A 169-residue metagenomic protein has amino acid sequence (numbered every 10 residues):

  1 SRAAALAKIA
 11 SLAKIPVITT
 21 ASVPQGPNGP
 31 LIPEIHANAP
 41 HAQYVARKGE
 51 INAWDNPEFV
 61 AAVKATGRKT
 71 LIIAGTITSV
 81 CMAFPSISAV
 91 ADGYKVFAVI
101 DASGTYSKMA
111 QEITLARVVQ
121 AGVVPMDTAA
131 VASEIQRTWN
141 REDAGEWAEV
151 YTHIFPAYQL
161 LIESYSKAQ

Functional and structural regions predicted by a protein language model:
S1-I18: A short alpha/beta connector and helix-capping loop motif
L12-A13, P27-Q169: Active-site-adjacent betaalpha module
I18-T19, I72: Short glycine-rich phosphate-binding loop at a beta-alpha junction
S22-G26: Short active-site-proximal "capping" loops at secondary-structure junctions
